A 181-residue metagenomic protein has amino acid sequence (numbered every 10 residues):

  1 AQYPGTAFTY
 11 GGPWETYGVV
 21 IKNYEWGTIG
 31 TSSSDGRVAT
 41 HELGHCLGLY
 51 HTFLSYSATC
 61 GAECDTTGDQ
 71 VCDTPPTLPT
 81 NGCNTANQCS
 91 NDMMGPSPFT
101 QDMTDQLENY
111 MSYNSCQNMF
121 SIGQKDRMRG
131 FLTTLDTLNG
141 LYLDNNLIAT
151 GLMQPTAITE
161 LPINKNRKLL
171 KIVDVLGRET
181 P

Functional and structural regions predicted by a protein language model:
A1-Y3, T52, T134: Glycine-rich, acidic and aromatic/proline-enriched surface loops and short helix-turn segments that act as binding
Q2-T31: Active-site scaffold of zinc-dependent metalloenzymes
T16, S34, R167: Short coil/loop residues immediately preceding or within conserved phosphate-binding loops of NTP-utilizing enzyme
T16, V38-E42, Q106, G123 (+1 more regions): Extracytoplasmic/secreted proteins, especially bacterial periplasmic and envelope-associated proteins
G27-N118: The catalytic-center signature of Zn2+-dependent metalloproteases
I122-A157: A recurrent domain-boundary module in secreted/ectodomain proteins
N145-E179: Residue-level detector of functionally pivotal "anchor" positions at catalytic/ligand-binding pockets or at interdomain
